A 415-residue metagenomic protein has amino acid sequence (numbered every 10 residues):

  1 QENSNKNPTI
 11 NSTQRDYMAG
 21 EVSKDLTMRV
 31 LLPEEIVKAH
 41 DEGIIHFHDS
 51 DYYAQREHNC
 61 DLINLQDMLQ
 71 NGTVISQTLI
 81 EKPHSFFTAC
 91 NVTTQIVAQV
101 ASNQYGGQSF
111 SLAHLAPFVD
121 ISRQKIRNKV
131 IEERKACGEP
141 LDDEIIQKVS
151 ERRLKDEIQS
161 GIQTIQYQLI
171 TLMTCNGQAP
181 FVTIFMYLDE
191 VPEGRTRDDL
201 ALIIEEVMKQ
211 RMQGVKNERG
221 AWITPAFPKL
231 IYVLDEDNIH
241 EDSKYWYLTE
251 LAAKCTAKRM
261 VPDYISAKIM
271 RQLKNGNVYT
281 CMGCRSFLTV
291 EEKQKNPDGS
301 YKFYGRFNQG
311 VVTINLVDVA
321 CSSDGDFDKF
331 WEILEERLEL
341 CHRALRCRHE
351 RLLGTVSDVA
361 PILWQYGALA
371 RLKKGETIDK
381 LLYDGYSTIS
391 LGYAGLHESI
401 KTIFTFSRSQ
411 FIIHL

Functional and structural regions predicted by a protein language model:
E2-Y386, F406-L415: Conserved catalytic cores of very large enzyme subunits
M186, I389-T402: Contiguous, well-ordered alpha-helical segments that form the cores/surfaces of helical PPI scaffolds
